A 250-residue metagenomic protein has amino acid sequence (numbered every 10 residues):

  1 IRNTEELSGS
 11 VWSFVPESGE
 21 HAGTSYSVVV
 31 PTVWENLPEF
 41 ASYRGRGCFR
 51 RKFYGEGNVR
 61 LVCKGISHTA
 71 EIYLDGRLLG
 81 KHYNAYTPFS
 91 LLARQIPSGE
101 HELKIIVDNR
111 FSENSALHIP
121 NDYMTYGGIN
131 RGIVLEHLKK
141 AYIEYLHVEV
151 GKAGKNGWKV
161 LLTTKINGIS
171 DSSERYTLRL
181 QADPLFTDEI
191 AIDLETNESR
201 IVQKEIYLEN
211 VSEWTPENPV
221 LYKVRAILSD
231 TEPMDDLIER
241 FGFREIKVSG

Functional and structural regions predicted by a protein language model:
I1-N36, I106, S112-E113, F241: Accessory carbohydrate-binding/adhesion or oligomerization-edge regions at the termini of glycan-active proteins
N3-L7, T125-H147, R244-G250: Low-complexity, Pro/Ser/Thr- and charge-rich linker/hinge segments at domain boundaries
V15-S18, R44-I143, I169, E239: Accessory beta-strand-rich segments of carbohydrate-active enzymes
I72-L74, G157-L194, R200-K204: Beta-strand-rich binding/interaction modules
P88-R94, S199-N210: Exposed aromatic-hydrophobic patches
E102-I105, N218-D230: Short, aromatic- and glycine-rich surface loops/edge beta-strands on solvent-exposed regions
N114, L208-K223: Short glycine/proline/serine/threonine-rich loop/turn segments at secondary-structure transition edges
L146-H147, R225-G250: N-terminal carbohydrate-binding accessory modules
